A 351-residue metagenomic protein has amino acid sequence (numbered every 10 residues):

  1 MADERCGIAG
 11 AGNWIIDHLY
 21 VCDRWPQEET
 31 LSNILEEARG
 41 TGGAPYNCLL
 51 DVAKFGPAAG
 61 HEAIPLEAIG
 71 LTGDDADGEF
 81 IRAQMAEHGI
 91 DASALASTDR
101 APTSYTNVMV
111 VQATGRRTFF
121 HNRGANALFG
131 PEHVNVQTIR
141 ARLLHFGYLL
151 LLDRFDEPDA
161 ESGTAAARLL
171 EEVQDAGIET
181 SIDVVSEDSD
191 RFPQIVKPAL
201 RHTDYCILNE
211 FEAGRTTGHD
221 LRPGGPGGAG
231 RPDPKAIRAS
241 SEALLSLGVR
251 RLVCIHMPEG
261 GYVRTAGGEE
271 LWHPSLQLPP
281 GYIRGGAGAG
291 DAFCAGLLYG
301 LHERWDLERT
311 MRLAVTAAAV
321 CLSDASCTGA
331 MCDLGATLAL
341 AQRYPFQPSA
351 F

Functional and structural regions predicted by a protein language model:
M1-I16, E62-A63, E79-S97, M109-W272 (+3 more regions): Ribokinase/PfkB-type carbohydrate-kinase core domain
E4, G42, Y46, A101-S104 (+1 more regions): Short, basic and Ser/Thr-rich N-terminal targeting/leader segments
D23-P45: Short catalytic helix/loop segments, enriched in acidic residues and glycine and frequently bearing histidine
T41-E67, A295: Active-site alpha-helical elements of protease catalytic centers
V52, N209, G290: Short, conserved phosphate/pyrophosphate- and ester-handling motifs at nucleotide-, phospho-/glycolipid
G56, D220, L301: Active-site catalytic pocket residues across diverse enzymes, especially alpha/beta-hydrolases
L247-V249, L276-F351: Conserved post-catalytic alpha-helical subdomain immediately downstream of the catalytic base and nucleotide-binding
